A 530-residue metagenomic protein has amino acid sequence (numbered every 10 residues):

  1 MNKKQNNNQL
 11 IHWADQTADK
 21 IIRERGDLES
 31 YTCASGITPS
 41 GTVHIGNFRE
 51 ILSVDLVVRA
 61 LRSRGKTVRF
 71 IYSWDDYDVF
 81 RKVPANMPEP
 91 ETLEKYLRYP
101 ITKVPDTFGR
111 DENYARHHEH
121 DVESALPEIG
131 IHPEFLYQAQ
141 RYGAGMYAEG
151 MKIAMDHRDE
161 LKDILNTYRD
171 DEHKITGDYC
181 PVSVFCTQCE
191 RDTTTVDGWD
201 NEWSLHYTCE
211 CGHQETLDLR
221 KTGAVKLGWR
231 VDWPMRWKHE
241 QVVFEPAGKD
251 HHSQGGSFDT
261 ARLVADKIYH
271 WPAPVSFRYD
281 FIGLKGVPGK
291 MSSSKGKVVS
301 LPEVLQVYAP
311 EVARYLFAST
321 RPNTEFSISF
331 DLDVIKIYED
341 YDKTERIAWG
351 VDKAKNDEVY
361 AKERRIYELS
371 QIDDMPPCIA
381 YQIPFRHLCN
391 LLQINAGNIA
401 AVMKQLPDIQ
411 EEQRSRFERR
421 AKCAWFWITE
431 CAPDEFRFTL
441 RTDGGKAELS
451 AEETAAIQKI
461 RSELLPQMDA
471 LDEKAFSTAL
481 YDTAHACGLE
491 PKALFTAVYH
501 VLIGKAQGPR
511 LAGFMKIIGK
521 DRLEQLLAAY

Functional and structural regions predicted by a protein language model:
M1-L28, V43, R69-F70, K162 (+4 more regions): Basic, alpha-helical terminal appendages of large translation-related enzymes
N2-P88, P234-S257: N-terminal catalytic cores of NTP/NDP-binding nucleotidyl/phosphoryl-transfer enzymes
H44, A154, A261, A309 (+1 more regions): Residue-level signal for inorganic ion chemistry
R62-F80, Y269-G286, K492, G508-Y530: Glycine-rich phosphate/pyrophosphate-binding loops and their adjacent beta-strand/loop elements at enzyme active sites
Y77-E94, G150-M151, G289-K290: Charged, often glycine-rich, active-site loop that binds/positions anionic groups
T92-R116, D121-A125, I129: A glycine-rich helix N-cap at a beta->alpha junction
I131-L301: Active-site cores that bind ATP or allylic diphosphates and position pyrophosphate for catalysis
S253, F258, D280-T429, I503-Y530: Catalytic adenosine-cofactor/nucleotide-binding cores of aminoacyl-tRNA synthetases and other
